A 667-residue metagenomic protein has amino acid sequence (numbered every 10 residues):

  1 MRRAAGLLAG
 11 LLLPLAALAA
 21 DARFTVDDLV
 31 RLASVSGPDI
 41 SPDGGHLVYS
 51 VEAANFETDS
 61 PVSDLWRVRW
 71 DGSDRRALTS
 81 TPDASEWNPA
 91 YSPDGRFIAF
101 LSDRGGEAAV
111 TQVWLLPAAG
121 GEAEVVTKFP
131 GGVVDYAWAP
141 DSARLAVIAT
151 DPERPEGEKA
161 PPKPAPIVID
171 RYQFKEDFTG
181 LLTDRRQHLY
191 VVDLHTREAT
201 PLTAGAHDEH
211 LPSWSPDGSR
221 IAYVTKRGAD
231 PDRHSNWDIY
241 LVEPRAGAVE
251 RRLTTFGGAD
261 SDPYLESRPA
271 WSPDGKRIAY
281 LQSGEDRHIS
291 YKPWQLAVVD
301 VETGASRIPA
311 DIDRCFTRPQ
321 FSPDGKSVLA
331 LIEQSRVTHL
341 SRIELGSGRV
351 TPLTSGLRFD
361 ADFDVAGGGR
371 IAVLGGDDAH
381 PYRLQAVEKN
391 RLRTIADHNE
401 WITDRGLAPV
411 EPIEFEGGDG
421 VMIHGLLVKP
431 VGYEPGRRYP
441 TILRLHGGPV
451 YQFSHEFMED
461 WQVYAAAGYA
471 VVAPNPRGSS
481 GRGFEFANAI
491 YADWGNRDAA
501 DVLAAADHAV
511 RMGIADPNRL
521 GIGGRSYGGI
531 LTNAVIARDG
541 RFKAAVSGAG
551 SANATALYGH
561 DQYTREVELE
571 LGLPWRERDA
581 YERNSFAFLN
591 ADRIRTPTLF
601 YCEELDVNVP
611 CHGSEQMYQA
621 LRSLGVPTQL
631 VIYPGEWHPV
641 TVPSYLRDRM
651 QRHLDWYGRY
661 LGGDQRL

Functional and structural regions predicted by a protein language model:
A19-V35, S60-P61, V68-S85, L115-G132 (+7 more regions): Multi-bladed beta-propeller domains
P42-D43, P93-D94, P140-D141, P216-D217 (+3 more regions): Residue-level detector of Asp-centered blade-edge/turn motifs that repeat once per structural unit in beta-propeller
G44-L47, G95-I98, L145-A146, I221-A222 (+3 more regions): Hydrophobic beta-strand positions that form the internal "hydrophobic ladder" of WD40/Gbeta-like beta-propeller blades
E57-V62, G105-V110, G180-R186, P231-W237 (+3 more regions): Short, solvent-exposed loop/turn segments at conserved positions within beta-propeller repeat blades
S63-D64, V147-H195, S235-D238, S283 (+4 more regions): Predominantly five- to eight-bladed beta-propeller fold
R154, A229, D397-N518, R525 (+1 more regions): Cap/lid segment of the alpha/beta-hydrolase catalytic domain
A473-L667: Active-site-proximal cap/loop segments of hydrolase catalytic domains
